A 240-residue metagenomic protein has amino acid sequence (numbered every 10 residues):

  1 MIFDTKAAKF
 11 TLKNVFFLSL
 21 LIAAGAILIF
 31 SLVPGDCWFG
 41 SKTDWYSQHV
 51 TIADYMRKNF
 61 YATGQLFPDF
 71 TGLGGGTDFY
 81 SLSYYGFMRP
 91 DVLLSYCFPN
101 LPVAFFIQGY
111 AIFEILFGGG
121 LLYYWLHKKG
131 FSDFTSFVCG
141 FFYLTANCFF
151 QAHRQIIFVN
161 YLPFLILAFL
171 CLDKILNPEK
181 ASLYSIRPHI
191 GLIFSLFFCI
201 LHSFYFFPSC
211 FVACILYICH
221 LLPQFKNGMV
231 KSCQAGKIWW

Functional and structural regions predicted by a protein language model:
M1-K9, A181-S185, F225-I238: Membrane-interfacial, low-structure loops and terminal tails that flank and connect transmembrane helices in multi-pass
M1-V33, K237-W239: Start-transfer (signal-anchor) and selected internal transmembrane alpha helices of multi-pass inner/ER membrane
L21, I115-W125, K129, D133-Q224 (+1 more regions): Membrane-embedded helix bundles of polyisoprenyl
A24-G119, Y143-P163: Membrane-interface coil-to-helix junctions
W38-F39, N100, P178-E179, L222-V230: Transmembrane helix-loop junctions in multipass membrane proteins, especially transporters and channels
W45, I52-T63, Y205-C214, I218-C219 (+2 more regions): Transmembrane catalytic cores of multi-pass membrane glycosyltransferases and polysaccharide-assembly enzymes
M88, L172-D173, G228-V230: Juxtamembrane/interface motifs at transmembrane-helix termini
